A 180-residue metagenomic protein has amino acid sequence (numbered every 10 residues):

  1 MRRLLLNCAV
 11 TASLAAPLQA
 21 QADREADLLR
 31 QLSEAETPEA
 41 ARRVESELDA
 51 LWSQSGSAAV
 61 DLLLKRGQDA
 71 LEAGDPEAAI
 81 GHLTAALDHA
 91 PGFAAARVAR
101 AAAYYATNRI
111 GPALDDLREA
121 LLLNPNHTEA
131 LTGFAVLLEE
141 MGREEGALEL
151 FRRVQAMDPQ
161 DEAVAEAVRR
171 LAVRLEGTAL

Functional and structural regions predicted by a protein language model:
M1-L4: Positively charged n-region of N-terminal signal peptides that target proteins for export
N7-A15: Bacterial N-terminal signal peptides
L18-K65: N-terminal leader/linker segments that initiate helical-solenoid repeat arrays
E34, R43-V44, A50-Q54, E149 (+1 more regions): Terminal, low-structured helical/coil segments at or just beyond the last alpha-helical repeat
S57-E129: Alpha-helical adaptor scaffolds
E72, A106, E140-M141, V173-G177: Register position in tetratricopeptide repeats
